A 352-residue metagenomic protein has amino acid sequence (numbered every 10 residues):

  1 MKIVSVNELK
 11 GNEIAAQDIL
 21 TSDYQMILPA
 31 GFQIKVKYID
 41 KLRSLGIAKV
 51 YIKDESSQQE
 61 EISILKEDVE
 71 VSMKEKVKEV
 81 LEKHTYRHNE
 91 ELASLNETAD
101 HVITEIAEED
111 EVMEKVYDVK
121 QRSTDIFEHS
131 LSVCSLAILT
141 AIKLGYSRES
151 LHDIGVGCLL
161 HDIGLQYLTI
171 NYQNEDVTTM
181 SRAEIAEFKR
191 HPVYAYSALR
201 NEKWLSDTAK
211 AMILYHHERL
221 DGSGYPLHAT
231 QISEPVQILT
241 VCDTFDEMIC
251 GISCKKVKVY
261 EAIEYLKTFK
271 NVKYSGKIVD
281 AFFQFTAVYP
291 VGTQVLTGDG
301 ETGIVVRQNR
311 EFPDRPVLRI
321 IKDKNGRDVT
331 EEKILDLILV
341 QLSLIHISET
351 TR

Functional and structural regions predicted by a protein language model:
M1-A30: Polyanionic, low-complexity intrinsically disordered segments
L28, T286-Y289: Short, well-ordered loop/turn sites that connect or cap secondary structure elements
D54-K189, Y194, R200-K203: Acidic/His-rich, divalent-metal-binding segments that scaffold phosphate/diphosphate chemistry
V133, V156-Y167, A186-S197, N201-V279 (+3 more regions): Alpha-helical scaffolding flanking metal-ion-dependent phosphate/phosphodiester catalytic sites
F312-K324: Basic/aromatic-rich interaction segments and small domains that mediate binding to polyanionic partners
S343-T351: Residue-level detector of conserved catalytic or cofactor/ligand-binding positions in enzyme active sites
